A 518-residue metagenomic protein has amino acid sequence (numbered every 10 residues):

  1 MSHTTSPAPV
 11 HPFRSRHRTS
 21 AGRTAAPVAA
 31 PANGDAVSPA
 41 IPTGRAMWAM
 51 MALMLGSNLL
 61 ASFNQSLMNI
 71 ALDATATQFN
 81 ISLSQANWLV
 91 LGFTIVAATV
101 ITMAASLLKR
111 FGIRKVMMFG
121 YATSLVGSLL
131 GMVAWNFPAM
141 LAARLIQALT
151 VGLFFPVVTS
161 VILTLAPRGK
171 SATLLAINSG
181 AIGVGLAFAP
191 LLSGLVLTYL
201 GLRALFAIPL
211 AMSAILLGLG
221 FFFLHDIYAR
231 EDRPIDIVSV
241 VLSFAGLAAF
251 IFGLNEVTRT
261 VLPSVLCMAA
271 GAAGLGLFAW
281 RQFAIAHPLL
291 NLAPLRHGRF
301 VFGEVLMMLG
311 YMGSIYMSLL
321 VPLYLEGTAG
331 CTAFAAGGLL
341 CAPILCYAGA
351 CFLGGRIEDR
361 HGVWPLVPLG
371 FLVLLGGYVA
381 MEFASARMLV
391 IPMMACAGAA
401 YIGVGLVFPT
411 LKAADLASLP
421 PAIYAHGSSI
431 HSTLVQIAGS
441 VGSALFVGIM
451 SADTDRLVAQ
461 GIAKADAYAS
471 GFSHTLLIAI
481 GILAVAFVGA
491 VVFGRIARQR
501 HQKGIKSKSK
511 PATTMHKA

Functional and structural regions predicted by a protein language model:
S2-F222, H361, L369-L375, V379-F383 (+3 more regions): Transmembrane-helix bundle of Major Facilitator Superfamily
H17, N33, V491-A518: Intracellular terminal tails of multi-pass secondary transporters
V28-P31, D453-I462: Peri-membrane helix termini and adjoining interfacial loops of integral membrane proteins
V37-G44, D232, V257, A465-A469: Short, Lys/Arg-rich N-terminal segment immediately upstream of the first membrane anchor
M47-F63, M68-I70, F79-F93, A105 (+10 more regions): 12-transmembrane solute porter fold
M132-A139, F221-L224, L254-V257, A279-F283 (+2 more regions): Transmembrane helix-loop junctions and nearby membrane-interface residues
T198-L306, G313: Hydrophobic transmembrane-helix bundles of small-molecule transporters
A229-P234, H287-A293, A459-G461, A497-S509: Short, Lys/Arg-enriched, Gly/Pro-containing loop segments at transmembrane-helix junctions of multi-pass membrane
